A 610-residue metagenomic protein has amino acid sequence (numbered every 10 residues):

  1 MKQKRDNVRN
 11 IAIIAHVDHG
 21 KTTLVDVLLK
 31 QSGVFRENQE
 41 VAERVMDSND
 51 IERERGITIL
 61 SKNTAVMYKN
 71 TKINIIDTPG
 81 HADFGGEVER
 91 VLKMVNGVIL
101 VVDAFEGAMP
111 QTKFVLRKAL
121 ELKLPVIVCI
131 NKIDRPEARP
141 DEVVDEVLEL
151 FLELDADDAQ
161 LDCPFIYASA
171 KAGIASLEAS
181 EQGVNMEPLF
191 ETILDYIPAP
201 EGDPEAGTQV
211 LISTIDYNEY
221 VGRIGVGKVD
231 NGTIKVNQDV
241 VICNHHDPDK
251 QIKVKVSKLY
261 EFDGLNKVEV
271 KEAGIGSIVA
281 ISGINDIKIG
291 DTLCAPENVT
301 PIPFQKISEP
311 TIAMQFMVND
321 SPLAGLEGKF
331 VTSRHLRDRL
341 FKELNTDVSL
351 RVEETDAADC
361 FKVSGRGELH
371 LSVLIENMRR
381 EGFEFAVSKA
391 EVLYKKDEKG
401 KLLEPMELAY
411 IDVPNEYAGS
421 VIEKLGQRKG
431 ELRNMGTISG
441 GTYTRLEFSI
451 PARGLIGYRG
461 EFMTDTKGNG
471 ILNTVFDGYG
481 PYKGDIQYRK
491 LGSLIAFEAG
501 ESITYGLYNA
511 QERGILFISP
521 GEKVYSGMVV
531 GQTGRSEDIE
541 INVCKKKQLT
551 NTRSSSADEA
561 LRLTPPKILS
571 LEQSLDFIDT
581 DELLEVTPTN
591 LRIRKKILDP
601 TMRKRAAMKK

Functional and structural regions predicted by a protein language model:
M1-E106, E146, I215-N218: P-loop NTPase switch module centered on the Walker A-proximal segment
E40-R44, L154-I166, P200-L211, V240 (+9 more regions): Interdomain boundary/hinge elements
P125, R135-D195: Canonical P-loop GTPase G-domain recognition
S169, T355-H370: Short glycine/threonine-rich beta-strand-turn micro-motifs
Q209-M314, A324-L326, L491, G500-T550 (+2 more regions): Conserved nucleotide-binding/hydrolysis modules and their immediate coupling elements across P-loop/ASCE NTPase motors
T233, N285-D286, G365-L371, P414-A418 (+1 more regions): Helix N-cap motif at beta-to-alpha junctions
F262, K267-V270, L403, I450 (+3 more regions): Long insertion/accessory domains within large nucleic-acid-processing enzymes
S321-L344, A560, T564: A short, contiguous, amphipathic alpha-helix enriched in charged residues
